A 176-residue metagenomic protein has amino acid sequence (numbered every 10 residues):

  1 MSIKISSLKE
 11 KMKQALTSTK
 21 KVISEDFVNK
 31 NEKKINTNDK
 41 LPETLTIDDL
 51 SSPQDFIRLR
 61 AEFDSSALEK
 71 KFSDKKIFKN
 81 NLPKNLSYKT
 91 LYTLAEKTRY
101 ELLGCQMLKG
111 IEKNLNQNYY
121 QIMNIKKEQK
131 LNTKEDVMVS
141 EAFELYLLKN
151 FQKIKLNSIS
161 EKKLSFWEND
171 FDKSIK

Functional and structural regions predicted by a protein language model:
M1-K176: Basic/hydrophobic alpha-helical interface regions
